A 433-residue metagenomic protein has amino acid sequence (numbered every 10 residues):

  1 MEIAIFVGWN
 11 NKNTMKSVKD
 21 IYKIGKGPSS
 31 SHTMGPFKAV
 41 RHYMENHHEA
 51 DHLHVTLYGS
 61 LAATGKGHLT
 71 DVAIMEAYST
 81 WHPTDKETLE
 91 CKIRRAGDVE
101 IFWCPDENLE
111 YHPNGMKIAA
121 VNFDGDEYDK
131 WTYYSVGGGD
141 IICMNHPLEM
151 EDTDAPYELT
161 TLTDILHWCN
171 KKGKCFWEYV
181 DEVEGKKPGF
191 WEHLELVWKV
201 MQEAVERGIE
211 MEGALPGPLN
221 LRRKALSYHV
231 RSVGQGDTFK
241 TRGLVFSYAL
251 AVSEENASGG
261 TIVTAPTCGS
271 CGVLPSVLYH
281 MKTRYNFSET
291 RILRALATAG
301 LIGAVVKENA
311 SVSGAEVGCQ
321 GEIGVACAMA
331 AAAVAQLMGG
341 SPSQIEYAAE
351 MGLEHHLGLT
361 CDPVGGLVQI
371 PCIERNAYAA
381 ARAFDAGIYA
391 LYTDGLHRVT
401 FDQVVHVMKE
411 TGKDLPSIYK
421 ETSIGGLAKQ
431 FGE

Functional and structural regions predicted by a protein language model:
M1-T14: N-terminal amphipathic/basic-hydrophobic helices that include classical n-h-c signal peptides and signal-anchor
M15-K26, F37-G59, H68, L89-C91 (+6 more regions): Non-transmembrane, aqueous-exposed alpha-helical and coiled segments at domain scale
Y22-V40, S258-V277, C319-C327: Conserved phosphate/anionic-ligand binding catalytic regions in large, soluble enzymes, centered on
S31-N46, P275-N286, A331-G339: Alpha-helical support elements that line or immediately flank enzyme active sites and cofactor-binding pockets
A77-Q235, L244: C-terminal regulatory domains involved in ligand/effector binding and gene-expression control
P188-G314, G318, G426-E433: Accessory "access/gating" subregions that flank catalytic or transport cores
T298, V306-A377, Y389-R398: Hydrophobic alpha-helical bundle architecture
R398-E433: Extended hydrophobic packing segments that form well-structured cores
